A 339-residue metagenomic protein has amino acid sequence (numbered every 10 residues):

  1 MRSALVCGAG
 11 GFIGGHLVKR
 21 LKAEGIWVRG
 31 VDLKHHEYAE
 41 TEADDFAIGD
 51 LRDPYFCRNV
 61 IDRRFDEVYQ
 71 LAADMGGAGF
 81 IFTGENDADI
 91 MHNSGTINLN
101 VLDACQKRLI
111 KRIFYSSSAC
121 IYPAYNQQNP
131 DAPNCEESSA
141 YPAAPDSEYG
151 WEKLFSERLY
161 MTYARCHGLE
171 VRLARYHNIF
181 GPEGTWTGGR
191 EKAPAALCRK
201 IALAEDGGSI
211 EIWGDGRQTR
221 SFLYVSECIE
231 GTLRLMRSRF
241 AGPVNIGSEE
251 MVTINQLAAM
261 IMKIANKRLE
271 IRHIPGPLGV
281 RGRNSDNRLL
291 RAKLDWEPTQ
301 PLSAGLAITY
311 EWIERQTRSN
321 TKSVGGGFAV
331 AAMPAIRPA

Functional and structural regions predicted by a protein language model:
A4-E24: N-terminal Rossmann NAD(P)H-binding glycine-rich loop of SDR-like oxidoreductase domains
I26-H35: Conserved glycine-rich Rossmann-like NAD(P)H-binding loop of the short-chain dehydrogenase/reductase
T41-P54: Rossmann-fold cofactor-recognition segment
L51-S94, K107: NAD(P)H-binding glycine-rich loop region in Rossmannoid oxidoreductase-like domains and their noncatalytic homologs
L99-D146: Conserved Rossmann-fold NAD(P)-dependent oxidoreductase catalytic core, especially the SDR/UDP-sugar
Y125-P133, R158-M236, A259-I264: NAD(P)-dependent short-chain dehydrogenase/reductase
E148, E152: Active-site helix of classical SDR
L203-A339: C-terminal substrate-binding subdomain of Rossmann-fold SDR/epimerase-dehydratase oxidoreductases
